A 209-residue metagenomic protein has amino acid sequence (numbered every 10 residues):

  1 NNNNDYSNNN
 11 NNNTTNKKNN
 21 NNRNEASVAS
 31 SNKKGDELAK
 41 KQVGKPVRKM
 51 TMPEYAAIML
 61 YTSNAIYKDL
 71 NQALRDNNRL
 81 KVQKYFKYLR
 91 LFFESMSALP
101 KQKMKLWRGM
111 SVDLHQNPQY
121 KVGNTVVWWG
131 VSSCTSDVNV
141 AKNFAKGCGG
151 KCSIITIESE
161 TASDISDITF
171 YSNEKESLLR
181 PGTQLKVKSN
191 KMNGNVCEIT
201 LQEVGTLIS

Functional and structural regions predicted by a protein language model:
N1, T15, N21-A26, K33 (+1 more regions): Conserved NAD+-utilizing ADP-ribose enzyme module
N1-N2, W107, D137, V187: Short low-polarity hydrophobic stretches
N2-N9: Long, compositionally biased low-complexity repeat segments characteristic of intrinsically disordered regions
Y6, T14-T15: Hydrophobic/aromatic hotspots within intrinsically disordered, low-complexity regions
N9-N11, A39, R48, D113 (+2 more regions): Intrinsically disordered, low-complexity, compositionally biased regions/tails
N11-N12, E158: Low-complexity intrinsically disordered segments
N16-K17, N64: Serine/threonine-rich, low-complexity intrinsically disordered segments
N24-I168: Internal glycine-rich, Lys/Arg-flanked active-site/core loops of soluble domains
